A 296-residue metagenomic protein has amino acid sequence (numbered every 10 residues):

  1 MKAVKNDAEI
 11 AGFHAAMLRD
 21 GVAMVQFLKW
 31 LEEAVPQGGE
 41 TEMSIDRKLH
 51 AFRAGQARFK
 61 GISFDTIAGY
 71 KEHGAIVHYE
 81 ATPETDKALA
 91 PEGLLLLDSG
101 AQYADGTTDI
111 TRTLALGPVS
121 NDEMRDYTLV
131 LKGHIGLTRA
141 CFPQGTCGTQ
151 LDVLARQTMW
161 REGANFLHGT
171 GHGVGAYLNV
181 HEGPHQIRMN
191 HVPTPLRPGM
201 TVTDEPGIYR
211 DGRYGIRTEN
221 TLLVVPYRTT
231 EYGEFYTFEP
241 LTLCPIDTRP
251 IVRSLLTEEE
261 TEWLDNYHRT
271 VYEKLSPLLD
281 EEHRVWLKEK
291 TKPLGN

Functional and structural regions predicted by a protein language model:
M1-N296: Active-site neighborhoods and metal-handling regions in enzymes and metal-associated proteins
